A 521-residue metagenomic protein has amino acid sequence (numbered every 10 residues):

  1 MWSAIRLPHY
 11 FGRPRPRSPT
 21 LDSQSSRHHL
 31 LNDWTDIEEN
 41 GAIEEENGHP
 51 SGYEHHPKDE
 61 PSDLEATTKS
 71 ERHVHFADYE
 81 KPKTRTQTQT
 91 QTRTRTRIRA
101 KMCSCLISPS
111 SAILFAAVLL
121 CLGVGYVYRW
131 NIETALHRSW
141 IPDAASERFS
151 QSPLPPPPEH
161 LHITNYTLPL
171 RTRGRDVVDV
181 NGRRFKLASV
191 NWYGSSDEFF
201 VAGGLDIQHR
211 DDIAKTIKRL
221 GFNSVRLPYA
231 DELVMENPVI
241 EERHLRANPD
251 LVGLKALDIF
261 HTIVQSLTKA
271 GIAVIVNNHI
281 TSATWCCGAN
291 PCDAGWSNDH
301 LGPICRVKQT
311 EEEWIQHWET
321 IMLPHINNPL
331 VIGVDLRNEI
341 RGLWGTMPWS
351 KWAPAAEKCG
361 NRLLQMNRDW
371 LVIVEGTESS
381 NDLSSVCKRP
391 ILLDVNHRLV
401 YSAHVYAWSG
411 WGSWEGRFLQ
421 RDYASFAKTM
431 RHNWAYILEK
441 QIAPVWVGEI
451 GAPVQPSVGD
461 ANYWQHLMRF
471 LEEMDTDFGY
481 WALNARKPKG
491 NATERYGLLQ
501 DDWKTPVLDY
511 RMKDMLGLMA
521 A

Functional and structural regions predicted by a protein language model:
M1-L106: Short, low-complexity, Lys/Arg-enriched N-terminal segments of secretory-pathway carbohydrate enzymes
D78, I98-E133: N-terminal signal-anchor transmembrane helix specifying type II single-pass membrane topology of secretory-pathway
L119, L267-T268, D394, E439: Residue-level detector of transmembrane insertion/anchoring sites
W130-F149, P156-L371, G376-K388, R398 (+5 more regions): Active-site mouth of glycoside hydrolases
P169, S189, V400-S402, D477 (+1 more regions): Generic structural signal for residues positioned in beta-strands
S196, A407-S409, N484: Short loop/turn segments at secondary-structure transitions that flank enzyme active sites
W349-N361, Q365-P453, H466-E472, T476: Glycoside hydrolase catalytic-domain groove-lining segments
A427-A520: Substrate-binding cleft of secreted/luminal carbohydrate-active enzymes
